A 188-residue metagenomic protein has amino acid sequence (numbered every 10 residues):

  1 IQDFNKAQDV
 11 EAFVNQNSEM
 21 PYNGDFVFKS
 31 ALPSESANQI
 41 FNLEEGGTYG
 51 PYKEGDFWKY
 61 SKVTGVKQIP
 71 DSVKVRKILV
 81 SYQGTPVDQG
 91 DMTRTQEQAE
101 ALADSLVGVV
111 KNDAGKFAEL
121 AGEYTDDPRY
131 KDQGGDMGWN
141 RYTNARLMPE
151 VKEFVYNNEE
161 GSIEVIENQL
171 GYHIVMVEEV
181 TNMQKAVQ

Functional and structural regions predicted by a protein language model:
I1-F4, Q16-Q39, S61-K111, D127-L147 (+1 more regions): Well-structured core secondary-structure elements of compact alpha/beta domains
F4-Q8, V110-A114, N158: Short coil/turn helix-boundary motifs
Q8-E19, F117-D126: Short, well-ordered alpha-helical segments enriched in acidic and aromatic residues
I40-E44, F154-E159: Soluble sensory domains of the PAS superfamily and closely related sensory modules
L43, E54, N112, N168: Acidic surface patches and DE-rich sequence motifs
T48-P51, S162-V165: PAS and PAS-like sensory modules
